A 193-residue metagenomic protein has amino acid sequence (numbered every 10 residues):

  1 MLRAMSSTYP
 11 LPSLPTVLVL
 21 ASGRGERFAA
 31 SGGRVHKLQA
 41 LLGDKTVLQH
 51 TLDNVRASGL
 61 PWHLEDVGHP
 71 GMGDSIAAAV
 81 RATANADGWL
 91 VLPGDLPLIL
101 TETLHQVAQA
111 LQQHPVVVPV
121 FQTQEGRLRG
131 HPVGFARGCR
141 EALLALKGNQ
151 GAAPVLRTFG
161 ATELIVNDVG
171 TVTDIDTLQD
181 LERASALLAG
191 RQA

Functional and structural regions predicted by a protein language model:
L2-V17, K147-A193: Conserved alpha/beta core of the MobA/IspD/sugar-nucleotide pyrophosphorylase nucleotidyltransferase superfamily
Y9-R129, G160-D168: Nucleotide and nucleotide-moiety/phosphate-recognizing core
S22, V35, F135, I175-D176: Single, functionally critical "micro-switch" positions that shape active/binding sites and transmembrane helices
A29, L144, S185: A short local structural element in Rossmann-fold oxidoreductases
L41, L98, G134, D174-I175: Short aromatic/basic micro-patch
E65-D66, L92-P93, V133, L146 (+1 more regions): Active-site-adjacent beta-strand anchor residues
L104, C139-L143, L181: A generic structural signal for short hydrophobic patches within well-formed alpha-helices
L128-F159: Short, glycine-/small-residue-rich phosphate/pyrophosphate-handling segment
